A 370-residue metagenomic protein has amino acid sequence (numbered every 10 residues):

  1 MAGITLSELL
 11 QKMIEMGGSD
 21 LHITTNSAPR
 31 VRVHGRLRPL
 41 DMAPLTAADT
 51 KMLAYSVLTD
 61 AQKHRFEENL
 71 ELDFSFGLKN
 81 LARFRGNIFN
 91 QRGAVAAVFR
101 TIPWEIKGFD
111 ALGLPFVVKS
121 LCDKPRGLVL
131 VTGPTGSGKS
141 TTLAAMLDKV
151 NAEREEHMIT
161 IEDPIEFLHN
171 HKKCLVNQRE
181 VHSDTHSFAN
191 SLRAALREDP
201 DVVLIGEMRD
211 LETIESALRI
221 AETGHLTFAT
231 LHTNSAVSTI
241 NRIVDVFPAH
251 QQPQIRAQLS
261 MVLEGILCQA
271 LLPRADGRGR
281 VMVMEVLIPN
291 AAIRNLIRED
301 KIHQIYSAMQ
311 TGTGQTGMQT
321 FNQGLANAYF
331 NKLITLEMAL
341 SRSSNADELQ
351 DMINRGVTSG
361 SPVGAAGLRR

Functional and structural regions predicted by a protein language model:
M1-R370: Short, flexible helix-loop junctions that flank or precede catalytic/ligand sites
